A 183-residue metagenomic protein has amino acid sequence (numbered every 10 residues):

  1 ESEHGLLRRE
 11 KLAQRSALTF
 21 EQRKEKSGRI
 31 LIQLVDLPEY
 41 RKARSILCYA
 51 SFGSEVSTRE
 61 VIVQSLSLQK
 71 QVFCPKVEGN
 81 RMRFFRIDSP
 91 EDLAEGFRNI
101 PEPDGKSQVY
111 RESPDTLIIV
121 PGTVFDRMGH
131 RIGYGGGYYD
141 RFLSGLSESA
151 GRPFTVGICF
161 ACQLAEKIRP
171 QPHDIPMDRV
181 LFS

Functional and structural regions predicted by a protein language model:
E1-P114: N-terminal active-site beta-alpha-beta segment that forms phosphate/nucleotide-binding and substrate-recognition loops
E1-S2, D104, V109, S113-I118 (+2 more regions): Surface-exposed, charge/polar-rich loops and edge strands
Y49, P121, S183: Conserved residues at the C-terminal ends of beta-strands
F52-S54, T123-R127: Short glycine-rich anion-binding loops that position phosphate/pyrophosphate groups of nucleotides and phosphorylated
P101, P121-V124: A structured binding-face within diverse protein domains that lines the active/interaction site
G135: Short polar/charged helix/loop
